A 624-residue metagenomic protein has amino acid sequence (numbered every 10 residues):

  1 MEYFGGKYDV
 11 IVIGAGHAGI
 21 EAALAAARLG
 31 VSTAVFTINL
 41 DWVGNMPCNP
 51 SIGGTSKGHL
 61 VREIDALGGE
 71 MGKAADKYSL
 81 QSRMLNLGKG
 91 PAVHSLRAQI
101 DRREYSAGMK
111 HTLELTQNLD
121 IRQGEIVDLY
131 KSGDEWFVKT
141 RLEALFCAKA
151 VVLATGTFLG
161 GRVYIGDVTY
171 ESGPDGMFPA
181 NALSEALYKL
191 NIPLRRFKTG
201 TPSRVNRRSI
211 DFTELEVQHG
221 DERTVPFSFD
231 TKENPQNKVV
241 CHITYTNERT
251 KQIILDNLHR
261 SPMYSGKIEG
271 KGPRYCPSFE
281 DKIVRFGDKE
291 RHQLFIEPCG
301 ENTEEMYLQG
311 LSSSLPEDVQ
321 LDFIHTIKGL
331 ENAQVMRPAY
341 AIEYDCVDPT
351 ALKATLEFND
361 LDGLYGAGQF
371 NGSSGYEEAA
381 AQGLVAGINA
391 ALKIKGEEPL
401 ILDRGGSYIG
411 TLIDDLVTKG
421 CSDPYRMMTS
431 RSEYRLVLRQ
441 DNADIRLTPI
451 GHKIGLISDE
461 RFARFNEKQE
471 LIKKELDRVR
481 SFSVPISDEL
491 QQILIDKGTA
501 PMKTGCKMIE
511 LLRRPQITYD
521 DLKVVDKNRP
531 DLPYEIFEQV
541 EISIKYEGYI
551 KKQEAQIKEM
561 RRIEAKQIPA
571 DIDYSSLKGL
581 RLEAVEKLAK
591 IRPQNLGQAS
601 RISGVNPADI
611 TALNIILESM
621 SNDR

Functional and structural regions predicted by a protein language model:
Y3-K7, L24-S132, L142, A154-P174 (+3 more regions): Conserved N-terminal/central alpha/beta ligand/cofactor-binding core
F4-A18: Beta1/beta-strand and adjacent pyrophosphate-binding region of the FAD-binding site in flavoprotein oxidoreductases
I13, L145-G156: Short hydrophobic core segments
N39, K57, M84, E185-L321 (+3 more regions): An anion/pyrophosphate-binding glycine-rich loop and adjacent beta-alpha core in soluble alpha-beta enzymes
Y307-S373, I401-D414, P533-K587, R592: A glycine-rich dinucleotide-binding beta-alpha-beta segment and adjacent secondary-structure elements that constitute
Q369-E377, E433-R435: Glycine-rich phosphate/pyrophosphate-binding beta-alpha loops
A379-L400: Internal hydrophobic alpha-helix adjacent to the cofactor/substrate pocket in enzyme cavities
R431, V437, T448-T611, I615-R624: Extended, charge-enriched "interface" segments that sit outside catalytic cores
